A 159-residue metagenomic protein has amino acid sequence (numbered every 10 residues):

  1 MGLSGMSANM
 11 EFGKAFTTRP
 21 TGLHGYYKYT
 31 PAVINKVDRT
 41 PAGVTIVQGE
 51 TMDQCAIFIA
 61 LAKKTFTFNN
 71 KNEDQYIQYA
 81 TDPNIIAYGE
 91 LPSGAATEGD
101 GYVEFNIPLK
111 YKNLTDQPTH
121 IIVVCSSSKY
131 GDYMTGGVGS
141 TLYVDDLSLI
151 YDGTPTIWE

Functional and structural regions predicted by a protein language model:
M1-T67: Extracellular-facing segments of soluble proteins and assemblies that are Gly/Ser/Thr-biased and enriched in aromatics
A15, N106-K110, S148: Generic structural detector for well-ordered beta-strands
R19-T21, D53-C55, V103, V138-D145: Residues that flank catalytic or metal-binding motifs in active/ligand-binding sites
L23-Y27, P31, P118-D132, L147: Extracellular beta-strand-rich recognition modules
G25, W158-E159: Terminal processing/anchoring signals of secreted or surface-associated proteins and related intramolecular
T30-A32, K64-F66, K112, S128-Y130 (+1 more regions): Short coil/turn motifs at secondary-structure junctions
F66-P118, G137: Extracellular carbohydrate recognition and processing domains and analogous Trp-centered ligand-binding platforms
G99-G101, Q117, S128-D152, I157-W158: Extracellular carbohydrate recognition
